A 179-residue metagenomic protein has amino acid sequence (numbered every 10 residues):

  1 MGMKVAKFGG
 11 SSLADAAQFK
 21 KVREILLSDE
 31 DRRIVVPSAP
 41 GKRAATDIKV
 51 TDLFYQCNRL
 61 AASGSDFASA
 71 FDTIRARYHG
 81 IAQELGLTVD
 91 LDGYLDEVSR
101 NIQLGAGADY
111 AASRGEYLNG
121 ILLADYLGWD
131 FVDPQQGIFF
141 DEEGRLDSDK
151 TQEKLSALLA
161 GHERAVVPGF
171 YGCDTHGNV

Functional and structural regions predicted by a protein language model:
M1-V179: Nucleotide/pyrophosphate-binding catalytic subdomain
